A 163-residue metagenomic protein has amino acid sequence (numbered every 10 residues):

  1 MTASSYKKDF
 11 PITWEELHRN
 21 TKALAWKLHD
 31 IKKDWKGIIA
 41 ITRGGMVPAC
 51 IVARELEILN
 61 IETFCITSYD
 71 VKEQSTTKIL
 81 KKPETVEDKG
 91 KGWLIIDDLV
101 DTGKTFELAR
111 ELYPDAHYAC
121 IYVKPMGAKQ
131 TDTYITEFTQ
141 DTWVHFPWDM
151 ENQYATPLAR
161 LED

Functional and structural regions predicted by a protein language model:
M1-D163: PRPP-associated nucleotide enzymes
